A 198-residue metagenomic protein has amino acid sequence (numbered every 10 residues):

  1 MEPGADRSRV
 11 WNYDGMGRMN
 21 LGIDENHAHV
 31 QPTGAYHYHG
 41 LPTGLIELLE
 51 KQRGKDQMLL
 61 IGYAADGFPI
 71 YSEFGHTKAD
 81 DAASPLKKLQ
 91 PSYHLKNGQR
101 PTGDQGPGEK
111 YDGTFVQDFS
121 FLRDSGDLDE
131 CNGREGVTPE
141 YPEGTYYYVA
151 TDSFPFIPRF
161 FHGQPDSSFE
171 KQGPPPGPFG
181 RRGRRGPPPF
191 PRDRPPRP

Functional and structural regions predicted by a protein language model:
M1-Y36, G40-D166: A motif-centric signal for short, conserved binding hotspots located in accessible loops or intrinsically disordered
P165-S167, P175-P176: Short, charged/polar low-complexity linear motifs in solvent-exposed/disordered segments
Q172-P198: Disordered, low-complexity segments in secreted/periplasmic proteins that are enriched in proline
